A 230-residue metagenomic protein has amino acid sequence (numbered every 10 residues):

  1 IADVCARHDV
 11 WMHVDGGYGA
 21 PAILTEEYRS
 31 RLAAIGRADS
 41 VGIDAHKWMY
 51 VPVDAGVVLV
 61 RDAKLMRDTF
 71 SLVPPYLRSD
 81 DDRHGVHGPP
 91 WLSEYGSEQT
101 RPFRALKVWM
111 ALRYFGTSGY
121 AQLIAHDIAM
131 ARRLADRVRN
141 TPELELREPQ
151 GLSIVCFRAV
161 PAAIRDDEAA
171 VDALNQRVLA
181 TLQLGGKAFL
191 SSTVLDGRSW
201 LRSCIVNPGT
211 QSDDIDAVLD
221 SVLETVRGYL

Functional and structural regions predicted by a protein language model:
I1-T25: Catalytic PLP-binding core of fold-type I/II PLP enzymes
W11-H13, S40, I154, W200-R202: Structural preference for beta-strand elements that scaffold enzyme active sites
H13, A33-P142: Active-site C-terminal subdomain of aminotransferase-like
Y18-A20, K47, N207: Active-site-proximal loop/turn and secondary-structure-junction residues that shape catalytic pockets, frequently
M110-A111, C156-P161, L201-V206: Short, hydrophobic beta-strand segments
E145-Q150, L190-V194: Short beta-strand
L146-L182: Conserved PLP-binding catalytic core of the aspartate aminotransferase-like
S192-L230: PLP-dependent enzyme catalytic core of the Aspartate aminotransferase-like
